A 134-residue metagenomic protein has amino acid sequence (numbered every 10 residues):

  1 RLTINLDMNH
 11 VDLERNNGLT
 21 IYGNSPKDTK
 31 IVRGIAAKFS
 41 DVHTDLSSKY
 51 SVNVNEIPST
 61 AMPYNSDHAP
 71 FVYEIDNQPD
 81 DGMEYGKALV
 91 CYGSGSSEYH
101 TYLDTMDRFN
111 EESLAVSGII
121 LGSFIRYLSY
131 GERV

Functional and structural regions predicted by a protein language model:
R1-V90: Metal-dependent peptidase/peptidase-like ectodomains
G95-V134: His/Asp/Glu-rich mid-to-C-terminal helical/loop segments that flank catalytic regions of hydrolases
